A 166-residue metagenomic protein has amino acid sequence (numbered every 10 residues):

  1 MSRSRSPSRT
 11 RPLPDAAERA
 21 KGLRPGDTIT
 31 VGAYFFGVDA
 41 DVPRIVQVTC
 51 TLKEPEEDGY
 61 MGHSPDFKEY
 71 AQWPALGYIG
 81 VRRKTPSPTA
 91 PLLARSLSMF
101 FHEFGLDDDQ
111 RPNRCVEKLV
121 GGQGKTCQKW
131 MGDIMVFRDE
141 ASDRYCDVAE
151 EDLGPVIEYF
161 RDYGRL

Functional and structural regions predicted by a protein language model:
S2-P12: Phospho-regulated RS/SR low-complexity segments
L13-A17: Intrinsically disordered, low-structural-confidence terminal and linker regions
R19-R24, K125-T126: Short linear motifs in intrinsically disordered
L23-E56: Eukaryote-biased recognition of intrinsically disordered, low-complexity regulatory segments
H63-D66: Active-site nucleophile-adjacent alpha helix/oxyanion-hole segment immediately C-terminal to the catalytic cysteine
K68-A75, G80-P88: A glycine-biased structural micro-motif
P91-L166: Long, low-complexity, intrinsically disordered segments enriched in glycines and aromatic residues
